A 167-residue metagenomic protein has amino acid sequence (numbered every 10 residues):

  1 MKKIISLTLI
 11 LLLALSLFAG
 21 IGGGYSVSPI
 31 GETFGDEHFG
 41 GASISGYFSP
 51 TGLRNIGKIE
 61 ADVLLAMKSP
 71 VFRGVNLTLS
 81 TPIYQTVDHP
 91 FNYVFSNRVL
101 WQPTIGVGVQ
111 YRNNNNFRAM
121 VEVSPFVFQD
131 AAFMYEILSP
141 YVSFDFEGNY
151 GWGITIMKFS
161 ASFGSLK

Functional and structural regions predicted by a protein language model:
M1-G22, S165-K167: Cleavable N-terminal export/targeting peptides
F18-S69, M157, S162-K167: Short glycine/proline- and aromatic-enriched beta-strand/turn motifs that initiate or cap beta-hairpins
G20-G24, G41, G46, G74 (+4 more regions): Small side chains
I21-G31, A61-L65, P103-Y111, V123 (+2 more regions): Transmembrane beta-barrel strands of outer-membrane/channel proteins
T33-A42, F72-V75, N115-V121, Y150-T155: Outer-membrane beta-barrel translocator domains and adjoining extracellular loop/strand segments of Gram-negative
Y47-M120, S124-V127: Gram-negative (and chloroplast) outer-membrane scaffold detector with strong preference for beta-barrel transmembrane
V75, I83, T104, P125-V127 (+3 more regions): Extended low-polarity, hydrophobic cluster-rich segments
L77, V123, N149-K167: Outer-membrane beta-barrel "beta-signal"
